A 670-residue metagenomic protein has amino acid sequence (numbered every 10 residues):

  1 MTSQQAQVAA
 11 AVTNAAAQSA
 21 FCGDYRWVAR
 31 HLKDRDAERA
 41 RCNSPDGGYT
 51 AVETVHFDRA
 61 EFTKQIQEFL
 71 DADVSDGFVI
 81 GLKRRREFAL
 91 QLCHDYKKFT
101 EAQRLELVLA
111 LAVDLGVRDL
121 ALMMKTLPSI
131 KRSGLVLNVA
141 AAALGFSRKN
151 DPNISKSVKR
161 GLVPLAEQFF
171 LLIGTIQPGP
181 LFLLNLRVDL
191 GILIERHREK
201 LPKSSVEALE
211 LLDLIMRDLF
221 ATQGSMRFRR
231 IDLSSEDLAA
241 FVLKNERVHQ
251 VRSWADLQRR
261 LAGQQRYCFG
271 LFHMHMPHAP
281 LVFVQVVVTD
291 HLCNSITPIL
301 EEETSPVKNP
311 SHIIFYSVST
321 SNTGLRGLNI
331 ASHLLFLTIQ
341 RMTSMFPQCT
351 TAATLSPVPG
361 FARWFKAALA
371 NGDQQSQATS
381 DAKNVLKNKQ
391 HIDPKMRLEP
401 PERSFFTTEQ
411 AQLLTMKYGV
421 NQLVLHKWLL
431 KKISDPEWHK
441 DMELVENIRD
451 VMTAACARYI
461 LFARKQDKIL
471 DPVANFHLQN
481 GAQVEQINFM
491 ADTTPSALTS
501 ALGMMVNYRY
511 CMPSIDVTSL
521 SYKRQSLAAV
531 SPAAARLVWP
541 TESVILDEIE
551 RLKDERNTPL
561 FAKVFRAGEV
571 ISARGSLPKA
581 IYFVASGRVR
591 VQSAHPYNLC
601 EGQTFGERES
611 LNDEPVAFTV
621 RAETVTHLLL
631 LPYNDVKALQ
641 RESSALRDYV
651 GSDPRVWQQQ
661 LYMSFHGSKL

Functional and structural regions predicted by a protein language model:
T2-D547, L670: Extended, composition-driven regions rather than compact fold-specific motifs
H273-P277, V591-S593, A622: Short acidic, glycine-rich loop/turn motifs
M276, P359, P513, R588-V589 (+3 more regions): Conserved beta-strand elements of beta-rich interaction domains across eukaryotes, especially beta-propellers
T323-G327, A573, R608, A638-Q640: A generic structural signal for short coil/turn motifs at secondary-structure boundaries
D492, R590, Y597-N598, D635-A638: Short, surface-exposed beta-strand-loop junctions and turns on beta-sheet-rich folds
I545-N612, V616-F618: Regulatory nucleotide-sensing modules
V584, C600, E623, L631-P632: A conserved hydrophobic position in a structured secondary element of the catalytic/binding core that shapes
S610, P615-R621, H627, Y633-L670: A small-molecule sensor/coupling module
